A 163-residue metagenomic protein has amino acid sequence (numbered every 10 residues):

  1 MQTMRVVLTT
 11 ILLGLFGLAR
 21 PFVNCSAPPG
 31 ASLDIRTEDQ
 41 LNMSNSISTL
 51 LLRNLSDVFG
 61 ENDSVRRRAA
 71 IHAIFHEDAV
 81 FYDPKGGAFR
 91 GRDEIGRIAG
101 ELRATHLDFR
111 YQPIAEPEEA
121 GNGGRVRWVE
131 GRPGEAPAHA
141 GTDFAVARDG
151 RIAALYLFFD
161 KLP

Functional and structural regions predicted by a protein language model:
M1-T10, G14-F16: Extreme N-terminal basic, low-complexity initiation segments that serve as generic localization/processing leaders
I11, G30-R36: N-terminal polybasic/positive-inside topogenic patches
P21-S32: Signal peptide processing junction and immediate N-terminal pro/mature segment of secreted/exported proteins
R36-S46, G96, L102-P163: A beta-strand edge to alpha-helix "cap/lid" segment located at domain peripheries
S44-E77: Short acidic-aromatic low-complexity motifs
R68-A120: A solvent-exposed, acidic/Ser-Thr-rich amphipathic alpha-helical stretch
